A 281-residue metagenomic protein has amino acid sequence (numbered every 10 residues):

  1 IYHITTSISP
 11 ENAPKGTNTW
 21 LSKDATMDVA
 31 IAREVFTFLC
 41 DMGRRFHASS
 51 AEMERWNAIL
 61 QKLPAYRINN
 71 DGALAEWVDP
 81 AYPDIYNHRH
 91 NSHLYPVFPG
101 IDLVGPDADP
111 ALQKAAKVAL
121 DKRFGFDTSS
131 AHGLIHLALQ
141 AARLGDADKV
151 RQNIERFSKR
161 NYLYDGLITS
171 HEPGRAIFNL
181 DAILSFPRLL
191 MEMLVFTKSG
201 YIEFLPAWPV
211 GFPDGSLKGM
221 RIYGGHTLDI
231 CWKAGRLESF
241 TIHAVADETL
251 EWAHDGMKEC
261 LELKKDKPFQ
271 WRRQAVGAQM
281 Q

Functional and structural regions predicted by a protein language model:
I1, L94, G225-T227: Extracellular structured ligand-interaction cores
I1-M42: Acidic/histidine-rich catalytic neighborhood
T5-S7, W56-Q61, L205-F212: A glycine-rich phosphate-binding loop feature that marks nucleotide/adenosyl-phosphate handling sites
T6, D79, I101, A244 (+1 more regions): Pocket-edge structural micro-motifs
A25-Y201, G215, E238: Active-site core of glycosidic bond-cleaving carbohydrate-active enzymes
D148-M280: Non-catalytic C-terminal accessory modules of carbohydrate-active enzymes
